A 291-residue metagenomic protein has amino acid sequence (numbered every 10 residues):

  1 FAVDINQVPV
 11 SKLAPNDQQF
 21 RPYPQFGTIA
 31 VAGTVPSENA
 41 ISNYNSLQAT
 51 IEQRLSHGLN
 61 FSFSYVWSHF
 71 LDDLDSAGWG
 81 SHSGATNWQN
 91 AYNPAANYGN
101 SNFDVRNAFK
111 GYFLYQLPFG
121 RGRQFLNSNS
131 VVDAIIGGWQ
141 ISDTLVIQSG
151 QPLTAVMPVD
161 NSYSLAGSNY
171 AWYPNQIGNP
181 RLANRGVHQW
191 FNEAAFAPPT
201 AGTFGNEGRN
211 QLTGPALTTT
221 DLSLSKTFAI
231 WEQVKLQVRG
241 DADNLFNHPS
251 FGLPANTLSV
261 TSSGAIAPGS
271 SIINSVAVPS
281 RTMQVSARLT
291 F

Functional and structural regions predicted by a protein language model:
F1-F291: Short, solvent-exposed micro-motifs at the edges of structured domains
